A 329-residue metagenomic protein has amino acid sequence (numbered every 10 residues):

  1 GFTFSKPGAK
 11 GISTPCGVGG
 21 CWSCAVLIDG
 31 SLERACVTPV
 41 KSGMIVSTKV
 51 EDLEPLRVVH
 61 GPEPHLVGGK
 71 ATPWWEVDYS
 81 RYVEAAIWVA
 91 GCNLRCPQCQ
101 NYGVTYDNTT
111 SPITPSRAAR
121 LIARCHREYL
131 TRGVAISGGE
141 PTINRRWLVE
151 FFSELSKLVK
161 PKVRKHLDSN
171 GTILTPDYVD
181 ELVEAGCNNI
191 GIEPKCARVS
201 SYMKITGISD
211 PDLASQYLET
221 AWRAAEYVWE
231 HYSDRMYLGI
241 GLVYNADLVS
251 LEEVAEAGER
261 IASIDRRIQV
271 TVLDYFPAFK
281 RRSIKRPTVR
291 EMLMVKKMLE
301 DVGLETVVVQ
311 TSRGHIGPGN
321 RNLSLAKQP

Functional and structural regions predicted by a protein language model:
G1-P7: Short amphipathic, charge-patterned alpha-helical segments
F2, T38-W88, N101-Y106, E128 (+2 more regions): N-terminal [4Fe-4S]-dependent radical SAM core
G8-K41, W88-G103: Local cysteine-cluster metal-coordination motifs and their immediate loop/turn environment, predominantly Fe-S cluster
A85-N101, I113, R117-A118, A123-E128 (+1 more regions): Short, compositionally biased "basic patch" segments
I87, D107, S111, V134: Radical SAM [4Fe-4S] cluster-binding motif and immediate context
T109-S111, I205, R282-R286: Short, solvent-exposed loop/turn segments at secondary-structure boundaries
R117-R282: Conserved AdoMet/S-adenosylmethionine-binding subsite of the radical SAM
V289-P329: A cross-taxonomic marker for long C-terminal extensions/tails that follow the last structured domain
